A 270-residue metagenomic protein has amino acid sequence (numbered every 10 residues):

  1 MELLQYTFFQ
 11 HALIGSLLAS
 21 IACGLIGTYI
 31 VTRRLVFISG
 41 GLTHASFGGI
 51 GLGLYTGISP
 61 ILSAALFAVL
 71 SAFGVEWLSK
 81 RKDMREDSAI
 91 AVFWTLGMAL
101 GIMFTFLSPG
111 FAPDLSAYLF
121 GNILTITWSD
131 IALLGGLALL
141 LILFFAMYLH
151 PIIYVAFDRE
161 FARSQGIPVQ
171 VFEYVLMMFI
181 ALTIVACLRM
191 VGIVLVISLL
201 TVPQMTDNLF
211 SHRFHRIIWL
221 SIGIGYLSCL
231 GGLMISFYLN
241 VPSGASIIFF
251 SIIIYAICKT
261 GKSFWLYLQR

Functional and structural regions predicted by a protein language model:
M1-I21, Q269: Membrane-interfacial amphipathic/re-entrant helices at transmembrane-helix boundaries
Y6-H11, K82, I90-H150: Transmembrane helix-bundle core of multi-pass membrane transporters and related energy-transducing complexes
L13-L18, I61-L66, A91-V92, I131-G136 (+3 more regions): Hydrophobic alpha-helical transmembrane segments
T28-F111, N208-W219, Y238-L239, S263-F264: Short loop segments and helix-boundary regions at transmembrane helix junctions of multi-pass inner-membrane proteins
A45-Y55, F93-T105, T125, V169-Y174 (+3 more regions): Small-residue-rich segments of transmembrane alpha-helices in multi-pass membrane proteins, especially helix faces
D130-P203: Helix-loop-helix "hairpin" substructures at the membrane interface of multi-pass membrane proteins
M190, V194-A245: Transmembrane alpha-helical segments in multi-pass inner-membrane proteins
V241-I248, I252-R270: Cytosolic-side transmembrane-helix boundaries in multi-pass membrane proteins
